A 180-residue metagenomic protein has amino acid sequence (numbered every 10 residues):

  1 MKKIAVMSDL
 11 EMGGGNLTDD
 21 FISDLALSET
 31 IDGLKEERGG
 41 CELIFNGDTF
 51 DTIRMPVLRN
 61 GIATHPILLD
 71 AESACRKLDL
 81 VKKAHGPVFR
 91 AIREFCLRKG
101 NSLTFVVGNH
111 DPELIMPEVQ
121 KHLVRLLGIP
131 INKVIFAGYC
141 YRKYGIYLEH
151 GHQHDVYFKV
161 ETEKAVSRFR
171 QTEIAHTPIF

Functional and structural regions predicted by a protein language model:
M1-F180: Extended recognition/assembly regions associated with phosphoester-bond processing machinery
